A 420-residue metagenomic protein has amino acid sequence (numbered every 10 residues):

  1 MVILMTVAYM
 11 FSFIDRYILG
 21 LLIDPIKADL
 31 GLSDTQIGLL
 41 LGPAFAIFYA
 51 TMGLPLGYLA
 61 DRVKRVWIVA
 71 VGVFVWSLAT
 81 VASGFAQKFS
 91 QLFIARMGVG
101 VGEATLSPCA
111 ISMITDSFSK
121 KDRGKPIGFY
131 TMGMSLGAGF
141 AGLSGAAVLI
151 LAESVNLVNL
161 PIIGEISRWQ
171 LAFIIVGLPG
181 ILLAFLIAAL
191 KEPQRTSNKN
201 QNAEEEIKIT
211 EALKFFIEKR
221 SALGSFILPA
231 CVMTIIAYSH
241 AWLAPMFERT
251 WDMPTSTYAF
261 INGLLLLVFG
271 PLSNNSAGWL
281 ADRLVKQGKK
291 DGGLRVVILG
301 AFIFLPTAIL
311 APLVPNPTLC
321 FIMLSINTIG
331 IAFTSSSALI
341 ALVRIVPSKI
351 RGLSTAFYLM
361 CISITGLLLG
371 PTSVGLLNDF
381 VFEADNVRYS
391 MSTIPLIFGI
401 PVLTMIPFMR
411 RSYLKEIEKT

Functional and structural regions predicted by a protein language model:
L19-G20, R220-N274, S335, L339 (+1 more regions): Extracytoplasmic gate region of multi-pass secondary transporters
G31, K64, F85-Q91, S119 (+1 more regions): Helix-breaking motifs and short loop linkers at transmembrane-helix boundaries and internal kinks in secondary membrane
G42-L56, L264-A277: Central cavity-lining transmembrane alpha-helices of secondary-active solute carriers, predominantly the Major
T51-F89: Conserved MFS/SLC helix-loop-helix module at the cytosolic interface between two early adjacent transmembrane helices
W67-V81, D291-I309: Structural signature of the two symmetry-related core transmembrane helices
A95-M134: Cytoplasmic helix-loop-helix junction between adjacent transmembrane helices in 12-TM secondary transporters
Y130, M134-A188: Helix-loop-helix hairpin linking two adjacent transmembrane segments in secondary transporters
P193-S225, T250: Juxtamembrane intracellular "pre-TM" segments in multi-pass secondary transporters
